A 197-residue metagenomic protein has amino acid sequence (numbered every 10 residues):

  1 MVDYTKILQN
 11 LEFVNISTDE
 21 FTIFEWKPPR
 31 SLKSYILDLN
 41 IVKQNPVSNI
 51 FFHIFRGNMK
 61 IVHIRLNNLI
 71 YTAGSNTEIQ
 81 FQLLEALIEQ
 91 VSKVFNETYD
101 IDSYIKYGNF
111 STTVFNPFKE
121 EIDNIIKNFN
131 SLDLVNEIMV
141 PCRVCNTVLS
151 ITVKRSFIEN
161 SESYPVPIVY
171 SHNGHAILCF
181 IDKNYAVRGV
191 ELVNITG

Functional and structural regions predicted by a protein language model:
M1-D133: Acidic, low-complexity cytosolic segments
D133, V193-G197: Long, contiguous alpha-helical scaffold regions
V135-I138: Short metal-coordination and nucleic-acid-contact micro-motifs, chiefly zinc-binding Cys/His arrays
V140-C145, S171-H172: Short cysteine-rich clusters marking metal-coordination/redox-active sites
S150: Short functional micro-motifs and their immediate structural scaffolds
V153-N160: Short cysteine/histidine-rich zinc-coordinating motifs and their immediately flanking basic loops
E162-Y164: Non-catalytic regulatory/interaction regions at protein termini and inter-domain linkers
I168-N194: Short metal-binding segments enriched for Cys and/or His
